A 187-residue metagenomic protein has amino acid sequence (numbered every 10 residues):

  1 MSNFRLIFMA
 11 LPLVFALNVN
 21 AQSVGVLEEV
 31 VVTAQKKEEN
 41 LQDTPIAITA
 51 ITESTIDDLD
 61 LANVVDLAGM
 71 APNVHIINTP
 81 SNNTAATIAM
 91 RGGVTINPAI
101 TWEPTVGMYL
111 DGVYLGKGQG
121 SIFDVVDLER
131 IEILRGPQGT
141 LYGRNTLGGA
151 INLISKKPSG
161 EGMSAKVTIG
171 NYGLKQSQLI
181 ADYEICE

Functional and structural regions predicted by a protein language model:
M1-L59, V65-G69, D182-Y183: N-terminal Sec signal peptide and the immediately downstream disordered periplasmic leader that contains the TonB box
E29-T33, P45-T52, H75, T87-R91 (+3 more regions): Soluble periplasmic/extracytoplasmic beta-strand elements of cell-envelope proteins
T33, V65, G69-V113: Extracytoplasmic beta-strand/coil segments of soluble accessory domains associated with Gram-negative outer-membrane
Q42-P45, I100-W102, R144-N145: Short glycine/proline-enriched turns and hinge-like loops at secondary-structure junctions
I48, I56, L67-A68, I131-G136 (+1 more regions): Non-catalytic regulatory/gating segments with a bias toward low-complexity or hydrophobic composition
I76, P98-A99, T105-P137, S155: Short acidic/polar hinge/loop motifs at secondary-structure boundaries that mediate gating or recognition
T105, K117, D127-E129, T140-E187: Outer-membrane beta-barrel translocator/receptor signature
